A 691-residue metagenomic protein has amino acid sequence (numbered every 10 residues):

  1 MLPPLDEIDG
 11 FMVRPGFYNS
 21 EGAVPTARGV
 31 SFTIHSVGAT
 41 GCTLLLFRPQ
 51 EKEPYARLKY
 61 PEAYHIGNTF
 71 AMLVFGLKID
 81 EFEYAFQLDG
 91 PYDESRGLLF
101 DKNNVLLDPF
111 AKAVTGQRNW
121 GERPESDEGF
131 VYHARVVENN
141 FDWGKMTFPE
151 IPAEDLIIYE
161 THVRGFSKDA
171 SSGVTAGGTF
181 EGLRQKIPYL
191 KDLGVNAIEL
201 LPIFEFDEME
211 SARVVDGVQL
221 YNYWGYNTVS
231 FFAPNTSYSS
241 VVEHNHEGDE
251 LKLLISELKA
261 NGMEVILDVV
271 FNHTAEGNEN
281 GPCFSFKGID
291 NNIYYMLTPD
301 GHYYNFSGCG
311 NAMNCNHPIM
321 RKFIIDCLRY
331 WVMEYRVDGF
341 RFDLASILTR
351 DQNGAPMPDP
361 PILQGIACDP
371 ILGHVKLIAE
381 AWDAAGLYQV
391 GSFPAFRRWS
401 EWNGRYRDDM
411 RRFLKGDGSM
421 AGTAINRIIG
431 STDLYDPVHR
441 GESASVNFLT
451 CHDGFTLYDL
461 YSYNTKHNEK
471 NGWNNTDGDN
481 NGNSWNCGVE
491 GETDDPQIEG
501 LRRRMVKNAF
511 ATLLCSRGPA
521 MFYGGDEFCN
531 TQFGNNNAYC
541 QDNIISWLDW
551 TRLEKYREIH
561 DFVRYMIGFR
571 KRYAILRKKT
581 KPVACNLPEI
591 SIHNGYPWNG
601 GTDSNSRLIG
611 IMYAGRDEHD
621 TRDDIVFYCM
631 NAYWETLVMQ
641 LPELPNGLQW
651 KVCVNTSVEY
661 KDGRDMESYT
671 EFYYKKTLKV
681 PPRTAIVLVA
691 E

Functional and structural regions predicted by a protein language model:
M1-Y159, R164, Q185, L190 (+5 more regions): Carbohydrate-interacting/catalytic domains
I34, F86, T161, L190 (+9 more regions): Conserved, mostly hydrophobic/aromatic
E81, D93-G97, S167-D169, F206-E210 (+6 more regions): Short catalytic/ligand-binding loop motif for oxyanion handling, primarily in non-cytosolic enzymes, centered on
Y84, L88-K145, E208-T228, G281-H302 (+2 more regions): Core domains of carbohydrate- and sulfate-ester-processing enzymes
A111, T115, R336, Q352-N353 (+7 more regions): Conserved alpha/beta catalytic core and glycan-binding cleft of carbohydrate-active enzymes
P149-E154, Y221-W224, D477: Short glycine/proline-enriched loop/turn "hinge" motifs that connect secondary-structure elements and lie
I157-Y159, I198, V265-L267, F340 (+2 more regions): Hydrophobic faces of well-ordered beta-strands that scaffold small-molecule active sites in alpha/beta enzyme cores
H162-E181, Q185-V337, L344-C368, L387 (+2 more regions): Substrate-binding/active-site clefts of carbohydrate-active enzymes
